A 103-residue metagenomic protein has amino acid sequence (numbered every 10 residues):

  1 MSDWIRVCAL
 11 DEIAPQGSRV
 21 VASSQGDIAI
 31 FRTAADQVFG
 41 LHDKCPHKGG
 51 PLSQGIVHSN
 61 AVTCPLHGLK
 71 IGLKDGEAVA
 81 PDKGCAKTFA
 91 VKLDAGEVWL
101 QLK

Functional and structural regions predicted by a protein language model:
M1-S59, G72, E77, C85-K103: N-terminal pre-ligand scaffold of iron-sulfur
C45, C64-H67: Short cysteine clusters
P65-L66, G84-A86: Short secondary-structure transition/capping segments
P81: Short glycine/proline-centered loop/turn elements that form peptide/ligand docking sites
